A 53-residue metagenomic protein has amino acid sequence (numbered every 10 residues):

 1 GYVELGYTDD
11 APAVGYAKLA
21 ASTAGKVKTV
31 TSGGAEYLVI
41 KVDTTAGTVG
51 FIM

Functional and structural regions predicted by a protein language model:
G1-M53: Surface-exposed, low-hydrophobicity beta-strand/loop segments enriched in small/polar/acidic residues
